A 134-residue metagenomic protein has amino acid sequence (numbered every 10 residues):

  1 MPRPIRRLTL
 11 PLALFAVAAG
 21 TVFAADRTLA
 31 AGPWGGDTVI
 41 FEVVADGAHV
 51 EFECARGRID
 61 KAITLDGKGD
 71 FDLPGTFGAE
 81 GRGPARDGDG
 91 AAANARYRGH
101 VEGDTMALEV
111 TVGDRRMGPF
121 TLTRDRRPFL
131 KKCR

Functional and structural regions predicted by a protein language model:
M1-L12: Bacterial N-terminal signal peptides that target proteins for export
G20-D26: Sec/Tat signal peptide C-region and signal peptidase I cleavage site
D26-I40, L108, F129-R134: Tryptophan-anchored aromatic micro-motifs
T28, G35, V44, G57 (+1 more regions): Residues that act as N-cap/strand-start positions at coil-to-secondary-structure junctions
T28, V43-D46, E102-M106: A short, compositionally biased
D37-A79: N-terminal glycine/threonine-rich, aromatic-flanked beta-hairpin/loop signature
G57-G69, T105-R134: Edge beta-strand at a domain terminus
L73-H100: An anionic, turn-rich surface loop/hairpin at beta-sheet edges that serves as a generic interaction/coordination patch
